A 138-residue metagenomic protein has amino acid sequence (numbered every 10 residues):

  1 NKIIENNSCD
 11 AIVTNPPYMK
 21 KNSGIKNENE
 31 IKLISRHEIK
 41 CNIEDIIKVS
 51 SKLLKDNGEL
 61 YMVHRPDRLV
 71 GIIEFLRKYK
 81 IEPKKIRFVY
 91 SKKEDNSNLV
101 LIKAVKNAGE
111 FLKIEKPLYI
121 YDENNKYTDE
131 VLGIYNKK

Functional and structural regions predicted by a protein language model:
N1-I3: Short loop/turn elements that flank and shape the SAM/SAH-binding pocket of Class I
E5-S8, D56: Residue-level preference for short coil/turn positions at secondary-structure junctions
N7-A11, P16-D45: Mobile active-site "lid"/loop adjacent to the S-adenosyl-L-methionine
D10, R87, Y119-Y121: Residues in well-ordered beta-strands of folded domains
N15-Y18, P66, A108: Short, flexible active-site-adjacent loop segments at beta-strand->alpha-helix junctions, enriched in small/polar
I39-S91, D95-S97, L101: Conserved Class I SAM-dependent methyltransferase catalytic core
N96-K138: SAM/dcSAM-binding transferase cores
